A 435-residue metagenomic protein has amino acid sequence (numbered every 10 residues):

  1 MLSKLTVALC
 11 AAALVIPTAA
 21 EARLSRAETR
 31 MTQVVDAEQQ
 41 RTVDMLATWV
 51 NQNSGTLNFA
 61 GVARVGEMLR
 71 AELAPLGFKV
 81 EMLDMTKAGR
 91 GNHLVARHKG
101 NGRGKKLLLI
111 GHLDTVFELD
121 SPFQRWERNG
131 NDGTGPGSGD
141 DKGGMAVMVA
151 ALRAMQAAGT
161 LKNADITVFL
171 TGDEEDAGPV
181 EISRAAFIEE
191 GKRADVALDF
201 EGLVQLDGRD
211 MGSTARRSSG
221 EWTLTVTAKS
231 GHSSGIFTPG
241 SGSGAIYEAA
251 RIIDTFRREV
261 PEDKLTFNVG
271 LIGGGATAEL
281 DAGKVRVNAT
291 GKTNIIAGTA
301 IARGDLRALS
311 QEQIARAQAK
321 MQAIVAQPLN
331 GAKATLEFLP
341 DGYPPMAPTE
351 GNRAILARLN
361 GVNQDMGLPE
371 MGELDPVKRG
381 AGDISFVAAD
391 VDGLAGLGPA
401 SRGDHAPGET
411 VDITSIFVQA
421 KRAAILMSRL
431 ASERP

Functional and structural regions predicted by a protein language model:
M1-A20: Gram-negative bacterial Sec-dependent N-terminal signal peptides
R23-E28, E221-T223, K229-P435: Metal-dependent amide/peptide-bond hydrolase catalytic core, centered on the "pita-bread" metallohydrolase fold
R23-P136, Q156-K162: Acidic/His- and Gly-rich active-site-bordering loop/insert found across diverse amide/peptide-bond hydrolases
V43-A47, G66, R70, M145 (+8 more regions): Extracytoplasmic/secreted envelope proteins and their assembly/folding machinery, especially bacterial periplasmic
A47-G55, R70-K79, R153, A157 (+4 more regions): Sec-exported extracytoplasmic/periplasmic mature domains
L109, N129-P179, G220-V226, G235-E259 (+2 more regions): Alpha-helical metal-binding/catalytic segments enriched in His/Glu/Asp
E118-R128, A215-S218, A282-V287: Short, flexible, mixed-charge acidic loops at enzyme active sites
D141-A215, G274-K284, P435: Acidic/histidine-rich catalytic neighborhood of metal-dependent amide-processing enzymes
